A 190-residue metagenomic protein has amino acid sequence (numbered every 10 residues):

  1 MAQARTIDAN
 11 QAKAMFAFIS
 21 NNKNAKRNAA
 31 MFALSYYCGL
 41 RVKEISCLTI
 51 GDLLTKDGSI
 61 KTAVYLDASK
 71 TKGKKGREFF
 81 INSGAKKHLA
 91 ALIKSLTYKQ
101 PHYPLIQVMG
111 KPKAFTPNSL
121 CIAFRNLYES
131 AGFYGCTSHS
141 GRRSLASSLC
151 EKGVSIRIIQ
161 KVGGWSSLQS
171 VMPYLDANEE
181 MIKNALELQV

Functional and structural regions predicted by a protein language model:
M1-K13, K74-N82, K99-Q100, A185: DNA breakage-rejoining catalytic core of tyrosine-based enzymes
A9-C38, V42: Basic, Lys/Arg- and aromatic-enriched nucleic-acid-binding interface segment
S35, L149-C150: Short helix-to-turn junction characteristic of helix-turn-helix DNA-binding domains, especially the helix
E44-S46, C136, A146, G153-G164: Active-site-proximal segment of tyrosine recombinases
C47-G76, F80: Conserved tyrosine-mediated DNA breakage-rejoining catalytic core shared by Y-recombinases
C47-L53, Q160-S166, L175: A short, basic/aromatic helix-end/turn motif that makes direct DNA contacts
K70, G163-L188: Catalytic-site neighborhood detector that most strongly recognizes the C-terminal catalytic loop/helix of tyrosine
T71-A90, H102-A123: C-terminal catalytic core of Y-nucleophile DNA break-rejoin enzymes
